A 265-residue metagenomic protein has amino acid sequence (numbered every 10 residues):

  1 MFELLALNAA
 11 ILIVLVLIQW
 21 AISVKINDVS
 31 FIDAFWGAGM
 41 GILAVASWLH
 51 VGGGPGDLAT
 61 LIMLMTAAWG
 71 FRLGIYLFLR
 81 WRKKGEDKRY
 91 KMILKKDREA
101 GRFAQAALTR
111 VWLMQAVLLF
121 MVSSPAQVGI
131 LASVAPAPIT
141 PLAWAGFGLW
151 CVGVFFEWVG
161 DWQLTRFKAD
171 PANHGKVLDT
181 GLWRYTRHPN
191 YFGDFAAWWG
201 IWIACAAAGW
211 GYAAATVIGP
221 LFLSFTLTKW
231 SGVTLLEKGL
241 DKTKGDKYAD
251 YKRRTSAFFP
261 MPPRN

Functional and structural regions predicted by a protein language model:
E3-N8, A21-F31: Short, N-terminal intrinsically disordered low-complexity segments that are rich in Pro/Gly and polar/charged residues
E3-V16, G39-L73, L77, L119-Q163 (+1 more regions): Hydrophobic transmembrane alpha-helices
L17-D28, I75-R80: C-terminal ends of transmembrane helices
V24, V29, W69, K83 (+1 more regions): Short linear sequence motifs
K25, V45-T60, F78-D97: Membrane-helix interface linkers and caps
I26-G41, G85-R110, K176-W183: Juxtamembrane helix-capping/reentrant segments at transmembrane boundaries
W81-R82, Q105, T109, T228 (+1 more regions): A general boundary/transition motif marking the beginning of the first structured unit of a protein
V111-L118: Active-site pocket-lining segments that scaffold enzyme catalytic pockets across diverse folds
